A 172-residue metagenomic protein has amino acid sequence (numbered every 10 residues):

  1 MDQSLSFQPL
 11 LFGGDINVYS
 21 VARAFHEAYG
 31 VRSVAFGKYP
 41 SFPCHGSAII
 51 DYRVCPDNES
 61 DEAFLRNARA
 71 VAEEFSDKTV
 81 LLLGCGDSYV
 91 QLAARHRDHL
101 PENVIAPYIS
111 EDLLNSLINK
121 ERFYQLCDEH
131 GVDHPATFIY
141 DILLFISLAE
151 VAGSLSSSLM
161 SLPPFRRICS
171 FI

Functional and structural regions predicted by a protein language model:
M1-I109, L144: ATP-binding N-terminal substructure of ATP-dependent carboxylate-amine bond-forming enzymes
C44-G46, A63-R66, L113-E121, R167: Short, charged, surface-exposed secondary-structure boundary motifs
Y52-N58, S110-S116, F123, H130: An N-terminal domain-start capping segment
S116-I172: Active-site nucleotide/adenylate-binding loops and adjacent lid/helix of ATP-dependent enzymes
